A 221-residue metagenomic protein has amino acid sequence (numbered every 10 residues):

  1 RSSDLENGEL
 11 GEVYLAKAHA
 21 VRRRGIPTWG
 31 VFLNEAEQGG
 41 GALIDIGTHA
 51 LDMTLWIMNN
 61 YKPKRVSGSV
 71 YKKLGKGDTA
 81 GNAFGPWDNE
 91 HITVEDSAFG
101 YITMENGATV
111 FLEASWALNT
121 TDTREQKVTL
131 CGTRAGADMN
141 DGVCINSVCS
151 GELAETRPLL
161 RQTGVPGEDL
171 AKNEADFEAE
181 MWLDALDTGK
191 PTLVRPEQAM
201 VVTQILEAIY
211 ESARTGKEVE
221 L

Functional and structural regions predicted by a protein language model:
R1-I92, G216: Predominantly a Rossmann-like dinucleotide-binding segment in NAD(P)-dependent oxidoreductases
E12, T93-D96, R195-V201: An acidic site on a long C-lobe helix of protein kinase domains
Q38-D45, D88, P166-E174, V194-E197: Short, surface-exposed alpha-helical recognition segments that flank or form part of ligand/macromolecule-binding
I44, T48-D52, N173-E180, E197-Q204: A structural signal for well-ordered alpha-helical segments within the folded catalytic domains of diverse enzymes
D52-S147, D176-P191: Contiguous beta-strand/loop segments that form the cofactor/metal-binding neighborhood of enzyme cores
E105-N106, M139, M181-L221: C-terminal helix-rich "cap/oligomerization" subdomain common to oxidoreductases
T156-L170: C-terminal "lid/loop" region of Rossmann-like NAD(P)-dependent oxidoreductases
